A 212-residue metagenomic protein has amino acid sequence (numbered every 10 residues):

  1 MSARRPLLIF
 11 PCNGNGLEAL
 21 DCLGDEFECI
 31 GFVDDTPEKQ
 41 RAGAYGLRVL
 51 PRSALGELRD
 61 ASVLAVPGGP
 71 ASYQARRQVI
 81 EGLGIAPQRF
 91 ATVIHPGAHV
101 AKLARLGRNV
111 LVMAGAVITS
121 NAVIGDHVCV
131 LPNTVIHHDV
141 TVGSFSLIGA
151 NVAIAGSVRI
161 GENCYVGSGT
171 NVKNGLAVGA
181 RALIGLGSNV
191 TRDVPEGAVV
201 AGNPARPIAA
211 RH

Functional and structural regions predicted by a protein language model:
M1-Y45, V49-S53, L58: Hydrophobic, well-ordered beta-alpha structural blocks that scaffold small-molecule cofactor pockets
P11, P67, N174: Small/polar loops that bind or transfer phosphate-bearing groups
P11, V63, F90, H137-H138: Generic structural signal for conserved hydrophobic packing positions in ordered secondary structure
G14-N15, A71-Q74, R105, N189: Short alpha-helical
L20-C22, R76-V79, I124, P195-E196 (+1 more regions): Short amphipathic alpha-helical segments
P37-H99: Phosphate-bearing ligand-interacting subdomains that bind or position ATP/ADP/UDP/GDP/NAD(P) or nucleotide-linked
T92-A201, A205-I208: Structural signal for interior beta-strand "rungs" in well-ordered beta-sheet cores of soluble enzyme domains
